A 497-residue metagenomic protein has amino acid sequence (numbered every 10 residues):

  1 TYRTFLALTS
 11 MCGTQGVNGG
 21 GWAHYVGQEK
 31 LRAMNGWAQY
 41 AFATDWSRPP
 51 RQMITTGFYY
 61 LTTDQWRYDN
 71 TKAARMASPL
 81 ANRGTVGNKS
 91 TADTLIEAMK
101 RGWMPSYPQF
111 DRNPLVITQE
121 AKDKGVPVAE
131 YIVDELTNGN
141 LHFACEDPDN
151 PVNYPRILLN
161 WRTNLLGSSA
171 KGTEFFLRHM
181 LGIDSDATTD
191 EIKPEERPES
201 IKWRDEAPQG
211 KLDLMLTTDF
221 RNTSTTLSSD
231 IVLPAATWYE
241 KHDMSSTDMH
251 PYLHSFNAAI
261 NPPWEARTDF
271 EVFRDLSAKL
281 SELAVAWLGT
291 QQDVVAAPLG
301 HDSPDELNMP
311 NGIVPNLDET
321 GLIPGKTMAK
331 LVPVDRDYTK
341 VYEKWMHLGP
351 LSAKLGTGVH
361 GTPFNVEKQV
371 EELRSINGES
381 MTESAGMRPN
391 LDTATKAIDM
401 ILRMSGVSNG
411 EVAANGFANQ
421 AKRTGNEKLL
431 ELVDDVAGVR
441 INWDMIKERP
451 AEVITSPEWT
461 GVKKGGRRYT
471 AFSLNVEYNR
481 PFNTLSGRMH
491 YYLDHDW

Functional and structural regions predicted by a protein language model:
T1-T217, N222-W497: Domain-level signature for respiratory redox metalloenzymes
